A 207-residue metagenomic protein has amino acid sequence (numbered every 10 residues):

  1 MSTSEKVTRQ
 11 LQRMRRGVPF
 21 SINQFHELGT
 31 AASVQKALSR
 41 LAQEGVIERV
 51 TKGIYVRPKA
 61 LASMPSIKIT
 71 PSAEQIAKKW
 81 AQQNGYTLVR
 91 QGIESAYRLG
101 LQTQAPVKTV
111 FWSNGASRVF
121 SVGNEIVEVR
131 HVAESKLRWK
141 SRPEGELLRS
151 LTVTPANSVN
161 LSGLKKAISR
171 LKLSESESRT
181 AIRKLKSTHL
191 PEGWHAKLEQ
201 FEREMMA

Functional and structural regions predicted by a protein language model:
S2-K79: Short beta-edge/loop segments at beta->alpha junctions of small alpha/beta modules that act as binding/recognition
S21-I22, K108-V110, G163: Short coil/turn segments at secondary-structure boundaries
E27, Q43, S95-Y97, L101 (+1 more regions): Short, intrinsically disordered, mixed-charge
V34, Q91-G92, P143: Amphipathic alpha-helical interface surfaces
V50-G53, W80, N84-G123: Short gly/ser-rich loop at a beta-strand->alpha-helix junction or flexible surface loop bordering the NTP-binding
I126-R130: Short, aliphatic-rich beta-strand segments
H131-A207: Hydrophobic alpha-helical interaction segments
